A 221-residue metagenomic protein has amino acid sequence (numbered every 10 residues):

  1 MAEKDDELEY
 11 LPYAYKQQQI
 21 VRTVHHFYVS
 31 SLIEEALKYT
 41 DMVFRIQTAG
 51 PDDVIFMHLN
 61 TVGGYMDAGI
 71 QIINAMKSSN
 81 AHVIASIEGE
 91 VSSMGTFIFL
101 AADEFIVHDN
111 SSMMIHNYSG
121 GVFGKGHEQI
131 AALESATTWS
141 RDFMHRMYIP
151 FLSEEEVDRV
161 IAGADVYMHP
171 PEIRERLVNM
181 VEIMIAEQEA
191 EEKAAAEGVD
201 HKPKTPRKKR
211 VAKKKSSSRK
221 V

Functional and structural regions predicted by a protein language model:
M1-V221: N-terminal organellar transit peptides
